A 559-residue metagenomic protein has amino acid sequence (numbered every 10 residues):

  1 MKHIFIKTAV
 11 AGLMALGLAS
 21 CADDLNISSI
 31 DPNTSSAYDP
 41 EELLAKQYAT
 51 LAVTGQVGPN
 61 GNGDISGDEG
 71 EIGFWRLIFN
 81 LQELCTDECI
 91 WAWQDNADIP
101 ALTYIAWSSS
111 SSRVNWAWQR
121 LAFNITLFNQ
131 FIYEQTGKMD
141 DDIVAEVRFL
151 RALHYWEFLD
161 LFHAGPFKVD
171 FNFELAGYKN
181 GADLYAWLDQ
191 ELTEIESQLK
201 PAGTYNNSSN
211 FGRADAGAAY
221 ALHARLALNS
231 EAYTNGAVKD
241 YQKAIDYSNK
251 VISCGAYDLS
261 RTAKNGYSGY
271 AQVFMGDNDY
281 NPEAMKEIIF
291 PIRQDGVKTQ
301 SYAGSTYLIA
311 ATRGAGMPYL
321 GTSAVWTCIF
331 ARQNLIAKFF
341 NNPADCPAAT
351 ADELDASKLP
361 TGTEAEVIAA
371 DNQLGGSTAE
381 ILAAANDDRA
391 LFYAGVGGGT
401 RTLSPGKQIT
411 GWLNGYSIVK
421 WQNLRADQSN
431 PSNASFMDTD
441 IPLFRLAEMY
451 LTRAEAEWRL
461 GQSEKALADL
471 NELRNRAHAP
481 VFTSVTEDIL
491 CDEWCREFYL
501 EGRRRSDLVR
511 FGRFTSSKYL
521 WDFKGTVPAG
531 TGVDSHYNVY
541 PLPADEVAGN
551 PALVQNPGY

Functional and structural regions predicted by a protein language model:
S20-A22, A37-P40, L121-A122, W187-D189 (+6 more regions): Long, intrinsically disordered, low-complexity segments
C21-W75, G549-Y559: Membrane-proximal, proline-rich intrinsically disordered regions
E41, A45, A49-T54, C89-F162 (+4 more regions): Conserved, well-structured interaction surfaces
A97-S108, W116, K338-R445: Flexible, polar/acidic helix-loop-strand segments at domain edges
L159-L161, P166, G203, N229-G236 (+1 more regions): Short coil/turn linking the two alpha-helices of tandem helical-hairpin repeats
